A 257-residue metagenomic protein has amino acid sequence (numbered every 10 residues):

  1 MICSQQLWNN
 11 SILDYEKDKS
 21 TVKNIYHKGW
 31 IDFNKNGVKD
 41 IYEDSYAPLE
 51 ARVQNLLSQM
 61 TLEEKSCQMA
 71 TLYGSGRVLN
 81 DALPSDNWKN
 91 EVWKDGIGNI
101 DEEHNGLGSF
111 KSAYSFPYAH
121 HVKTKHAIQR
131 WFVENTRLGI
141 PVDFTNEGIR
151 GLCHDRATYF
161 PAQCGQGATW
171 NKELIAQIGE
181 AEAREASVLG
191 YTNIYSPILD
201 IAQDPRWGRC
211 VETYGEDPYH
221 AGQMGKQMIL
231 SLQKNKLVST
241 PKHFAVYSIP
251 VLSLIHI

Functional and structural regions predicted by a protein language model:
M1-I255: Glycoside hydrolase catalytic-domain context in secreted enzymes
